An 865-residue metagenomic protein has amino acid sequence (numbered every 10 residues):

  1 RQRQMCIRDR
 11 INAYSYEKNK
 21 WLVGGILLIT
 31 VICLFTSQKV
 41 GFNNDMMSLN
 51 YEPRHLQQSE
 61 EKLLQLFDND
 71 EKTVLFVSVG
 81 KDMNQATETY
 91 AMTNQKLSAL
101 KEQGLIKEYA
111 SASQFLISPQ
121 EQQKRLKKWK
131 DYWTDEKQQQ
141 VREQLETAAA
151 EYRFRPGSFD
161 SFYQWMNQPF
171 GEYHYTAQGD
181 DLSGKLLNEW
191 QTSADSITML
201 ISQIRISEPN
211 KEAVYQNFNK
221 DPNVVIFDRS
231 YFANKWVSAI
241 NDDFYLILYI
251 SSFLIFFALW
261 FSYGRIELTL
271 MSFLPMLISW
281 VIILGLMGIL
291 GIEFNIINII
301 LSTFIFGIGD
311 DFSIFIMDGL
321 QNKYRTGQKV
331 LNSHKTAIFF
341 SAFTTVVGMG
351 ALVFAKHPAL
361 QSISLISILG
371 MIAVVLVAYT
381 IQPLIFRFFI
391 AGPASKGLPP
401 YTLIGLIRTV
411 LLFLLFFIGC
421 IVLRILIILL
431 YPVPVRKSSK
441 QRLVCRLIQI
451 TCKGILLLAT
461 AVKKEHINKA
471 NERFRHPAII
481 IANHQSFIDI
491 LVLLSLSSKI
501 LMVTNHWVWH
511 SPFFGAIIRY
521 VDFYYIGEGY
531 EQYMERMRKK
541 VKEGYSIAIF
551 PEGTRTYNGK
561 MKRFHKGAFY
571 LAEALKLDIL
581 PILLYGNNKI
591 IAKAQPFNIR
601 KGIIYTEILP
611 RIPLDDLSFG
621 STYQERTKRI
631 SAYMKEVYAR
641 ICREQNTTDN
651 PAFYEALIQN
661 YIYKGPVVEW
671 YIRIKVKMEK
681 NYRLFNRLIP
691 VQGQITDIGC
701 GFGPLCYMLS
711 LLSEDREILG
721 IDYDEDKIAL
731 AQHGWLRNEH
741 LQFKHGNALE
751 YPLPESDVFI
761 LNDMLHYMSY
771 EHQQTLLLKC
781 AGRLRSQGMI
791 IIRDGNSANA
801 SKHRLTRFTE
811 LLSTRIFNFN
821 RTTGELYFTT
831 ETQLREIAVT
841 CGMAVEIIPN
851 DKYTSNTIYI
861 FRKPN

Functional and structural regions predicted by a protein language model:
Q2-I7: Short, small-residue-biased leader/transition segments that mark boundaries at the very start of proteins
V23-L145: Juxtamembrane segments of multi-pass membrane proteins
W165-I255: Extracytoplasmic
L268-F315: Hydrophobic transmembrane alpha-helices and their membrane-interface caps in long multi-pass transport proteins
R325-A355: Pore- and gate-forming transmembrane helices of large, multi-pass membrane proteins
I407, E531-N660: Non-catalytic C-terminal accessory region of glycerolipid acyltransferases and related lyso-lipid remodeling enzymes
I427-C445, F474-G529: Catalytic core of membrane glycerolipid acyltransferases/transacylases, capturing the structured, soluble-facing
R793-I837, I848-P849: C-terminal alpha-helical "lid/dimerization" subdomain adjacent to the S-adenosyl-L-methionine
